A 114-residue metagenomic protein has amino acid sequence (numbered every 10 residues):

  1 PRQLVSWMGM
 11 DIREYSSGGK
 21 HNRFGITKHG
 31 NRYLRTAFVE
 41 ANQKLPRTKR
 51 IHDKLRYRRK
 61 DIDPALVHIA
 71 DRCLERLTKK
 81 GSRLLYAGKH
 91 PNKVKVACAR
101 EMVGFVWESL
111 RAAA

Functional and structural regions predicted by a protein language model:
P1-A87: Phosphate-backbone recognition surface of nucleic-acid-processing proteins
L66, C73-E75, K79-A114: Basic, amphipathic alpha-helical segments enriched in Lys/Arg and hydrophobic/aromatic residues
